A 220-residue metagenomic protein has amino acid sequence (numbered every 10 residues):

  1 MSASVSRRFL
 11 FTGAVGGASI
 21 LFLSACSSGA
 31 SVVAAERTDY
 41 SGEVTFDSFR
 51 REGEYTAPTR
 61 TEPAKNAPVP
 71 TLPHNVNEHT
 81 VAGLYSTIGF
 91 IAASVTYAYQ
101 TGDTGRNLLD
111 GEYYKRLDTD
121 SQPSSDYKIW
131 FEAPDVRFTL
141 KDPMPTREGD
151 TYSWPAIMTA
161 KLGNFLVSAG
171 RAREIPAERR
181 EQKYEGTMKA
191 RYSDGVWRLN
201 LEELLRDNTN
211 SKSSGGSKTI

Functional and structural regions predicted by a protein language model:
M1, A18, Y114-L117: Short amphipathic alpha-helical segments with coiled-coil-like heptad repeat character
S2-G17: N-terminal secretory signal peptides and thylakoid transit peptides that target proteins across membranes
A3-R7, A25-V32, D194: Compositionally biased regions
S6-R7, T80, A177: Secondary-structure junction/capping motif
G16-S19, K183: Short, solvent-exposed coil/turn segments
I20, C26-S86: Juxtamembrane and targeting peptides
T59-D135: Core segments of small alpha/beta cavity-forming domains
Q100-I220: Structured, amphipathic secondary-structure segments that form assembly/contact surfaces in multi-subunit
